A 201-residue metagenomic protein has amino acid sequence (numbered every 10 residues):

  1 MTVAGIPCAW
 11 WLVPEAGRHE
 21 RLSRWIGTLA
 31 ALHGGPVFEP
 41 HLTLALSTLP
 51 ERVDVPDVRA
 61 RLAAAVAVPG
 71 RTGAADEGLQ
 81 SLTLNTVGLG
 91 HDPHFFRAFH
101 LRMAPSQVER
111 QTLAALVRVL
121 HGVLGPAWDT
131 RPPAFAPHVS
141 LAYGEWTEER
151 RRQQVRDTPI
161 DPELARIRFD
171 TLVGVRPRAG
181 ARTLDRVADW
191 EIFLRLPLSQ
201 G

Functional and structural regions predicted by a protein language model:
M1-N85, S106-R168, A181-G201: Basic, often amphipathic N-terminal segments
L12, L101-A104, G174: Short beta-strand element of the conserved SAM-dependent methyltransferase core
T86-G88, H100, T171: Extracellular/lumenal ectodomain signal focusing on beta-strand-rich modules and carbohydrate-recognition contexts
L89-H91, G174-P177: Hydrophobic/anchoring residues in structured secondary elements
G90-R102: Short, basic/glycine-rich phosphate-binding loops at helix/coil junctions that contact nucleotide phosphates
